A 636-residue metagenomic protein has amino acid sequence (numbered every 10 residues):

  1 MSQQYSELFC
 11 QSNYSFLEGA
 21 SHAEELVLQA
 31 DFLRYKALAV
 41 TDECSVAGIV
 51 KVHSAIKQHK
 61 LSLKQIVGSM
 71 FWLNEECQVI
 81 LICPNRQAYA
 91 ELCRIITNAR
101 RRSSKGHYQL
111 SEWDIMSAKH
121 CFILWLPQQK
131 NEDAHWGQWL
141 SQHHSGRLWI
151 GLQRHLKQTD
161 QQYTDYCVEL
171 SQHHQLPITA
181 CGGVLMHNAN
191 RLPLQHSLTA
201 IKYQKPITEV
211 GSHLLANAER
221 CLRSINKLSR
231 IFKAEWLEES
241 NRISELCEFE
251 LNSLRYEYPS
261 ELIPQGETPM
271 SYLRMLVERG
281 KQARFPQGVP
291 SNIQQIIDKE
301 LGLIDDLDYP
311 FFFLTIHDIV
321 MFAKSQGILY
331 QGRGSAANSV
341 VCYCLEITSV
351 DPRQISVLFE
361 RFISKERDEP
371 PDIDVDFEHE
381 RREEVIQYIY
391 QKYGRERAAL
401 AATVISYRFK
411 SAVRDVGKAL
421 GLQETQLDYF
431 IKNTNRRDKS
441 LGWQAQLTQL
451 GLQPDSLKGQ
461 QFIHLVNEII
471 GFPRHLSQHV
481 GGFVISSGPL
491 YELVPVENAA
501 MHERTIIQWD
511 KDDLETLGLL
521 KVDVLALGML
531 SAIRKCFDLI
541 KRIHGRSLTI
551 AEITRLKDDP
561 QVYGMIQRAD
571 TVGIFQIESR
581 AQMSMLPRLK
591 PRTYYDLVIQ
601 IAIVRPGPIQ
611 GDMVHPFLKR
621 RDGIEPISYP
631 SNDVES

Functional and structural regions predicted by a protein language model:
M1-S636: Alpha-helical scaffold/interaction cores of sigma-54-like transcription cofactors and many family A DNA polymerases
